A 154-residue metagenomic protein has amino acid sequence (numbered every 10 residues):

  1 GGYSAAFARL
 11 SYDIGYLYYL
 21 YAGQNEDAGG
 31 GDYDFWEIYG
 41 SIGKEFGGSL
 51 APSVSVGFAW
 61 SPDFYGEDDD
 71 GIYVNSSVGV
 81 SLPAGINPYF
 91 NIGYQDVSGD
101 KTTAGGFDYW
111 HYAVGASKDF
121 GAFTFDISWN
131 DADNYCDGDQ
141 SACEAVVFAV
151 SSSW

Functional and structural regions predicted by a protein language model:
G1-A5, Y16, G40-K44, F58 (+3 more regions): Residues on the lipid-exposed face of transmembrane beta-strands in outer-membrane beta-barrel proteins
S4, L17-Y21, G43, G57-D63 (+3 more regions): Outer-membrane beta-barrel pore domains and translocons
A6-L10, E45-A51, S81-N87, F120-F123: Outer-membrane beta-barrel channels and translocator barrels
L10, D32-I38, D68-V74, D108-Y112 (+1 more regions): Residues that define the transmembrane beta-barrel architecture of outer-membrane proteins
Y12-G15, I38, P52-V56, V74-S76 (+4 more regions): Transmembrane beta-strands of outer-membrane beta-barrel proteins
L20-E26, G48, P62-G66, D96-T102 (+1 more regions): Gram-negative outer-membrane beta-barrel proteins
I86-S128: Outer membrane beta-barrel transmembrane domains
V114-F123, W129, S141-W154: Outer-membrane beta-barrel "beta-signal"
